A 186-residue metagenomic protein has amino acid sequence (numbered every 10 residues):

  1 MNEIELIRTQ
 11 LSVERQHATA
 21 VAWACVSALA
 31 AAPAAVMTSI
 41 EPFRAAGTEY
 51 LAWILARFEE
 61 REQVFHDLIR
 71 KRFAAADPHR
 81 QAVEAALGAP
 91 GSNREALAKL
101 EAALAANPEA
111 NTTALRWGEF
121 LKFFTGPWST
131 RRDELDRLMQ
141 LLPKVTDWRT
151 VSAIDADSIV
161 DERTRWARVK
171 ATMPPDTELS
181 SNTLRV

Functional and structural regions predicted by a protein language model:
M1-A56, E60-V186: Small-residue-biased structural context
